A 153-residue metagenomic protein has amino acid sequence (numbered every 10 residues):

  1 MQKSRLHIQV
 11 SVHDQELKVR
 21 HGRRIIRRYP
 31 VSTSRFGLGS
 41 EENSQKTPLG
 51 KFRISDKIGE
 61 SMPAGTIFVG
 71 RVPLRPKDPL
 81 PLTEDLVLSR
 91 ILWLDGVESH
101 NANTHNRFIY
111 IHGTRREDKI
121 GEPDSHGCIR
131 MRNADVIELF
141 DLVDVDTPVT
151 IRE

Functional and structural regions predicted by a protein language model:
M1-E42, R152-E153: Intrinsically disordered, low-complexity, Pro/Ser/Thr/Asn/Gly/Ala-rich spacer/linker segments adjacent to signal
K3, E41-N43, M62-E153: Exported/periplasmic cell-wall-interacting domains
H13, G22-R24, S34-F36, K57-G59 (+2 more regions): Solvent-exposed coil/turn segments that connect beta secondary-structure elements in extracytoplasmic/periplasmic
D14-E16, K51, I91: Structural motif
R28-I58, M62: Electropositive
